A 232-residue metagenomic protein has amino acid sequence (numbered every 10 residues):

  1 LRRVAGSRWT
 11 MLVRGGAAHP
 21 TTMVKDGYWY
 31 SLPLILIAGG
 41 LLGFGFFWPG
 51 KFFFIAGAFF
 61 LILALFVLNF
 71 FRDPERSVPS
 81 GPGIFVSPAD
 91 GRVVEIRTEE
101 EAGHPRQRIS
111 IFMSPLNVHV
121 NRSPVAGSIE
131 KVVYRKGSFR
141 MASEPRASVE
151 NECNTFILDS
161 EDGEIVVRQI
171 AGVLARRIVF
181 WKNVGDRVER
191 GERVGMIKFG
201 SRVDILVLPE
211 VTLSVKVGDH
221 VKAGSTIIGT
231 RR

Functional and structural regions predicted by a protein language model:
L12-R232: Contiguous, well-folded functional domains in the mature portion of proteins
